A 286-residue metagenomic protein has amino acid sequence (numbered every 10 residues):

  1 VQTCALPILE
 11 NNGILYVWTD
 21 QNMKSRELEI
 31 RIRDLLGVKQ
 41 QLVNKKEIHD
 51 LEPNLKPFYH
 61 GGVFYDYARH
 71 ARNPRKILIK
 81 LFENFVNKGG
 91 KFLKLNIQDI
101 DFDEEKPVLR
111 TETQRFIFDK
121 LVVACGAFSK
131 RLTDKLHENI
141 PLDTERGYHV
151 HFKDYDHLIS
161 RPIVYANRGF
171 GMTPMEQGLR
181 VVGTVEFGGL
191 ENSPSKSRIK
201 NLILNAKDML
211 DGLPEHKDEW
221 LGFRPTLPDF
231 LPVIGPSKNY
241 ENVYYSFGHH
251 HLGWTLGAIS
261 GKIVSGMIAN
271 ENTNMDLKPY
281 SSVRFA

Functional and structural regions predicted by a protein language model:
T3-L6: Short, small-residue-biased leader/transition segments that mark boundaries at the very start of proteins
L9-I14, E145-G147: Short Gly/Ser/Thr- and Asp/Glu-enriched loop/turn motifs at secondary-structure junctions
L15-S25, D50, V63-E83, S193-N201 (+1 more regions): Short beta-strand to alpha-helix junction loop
K24-D34, F58-K120: Helical element adjacent to the flavin cofactor pocket in flavoenzyme catalytic cores
Q40, A166-N167, K207-A286: C-terminal catalytic lobe of FAD-dependent flavoproteins
N44-K45, L93-N96, T111, K217-W220: Short loop/edge segments at beta-strand edges and connector loops that shape dinucleotide/nucleotide cofactor-binding
D99-F102, K106, R115-N242: Active-site substrate-recognition segment that forms the wall of the catalytic cavity or substrate channel
